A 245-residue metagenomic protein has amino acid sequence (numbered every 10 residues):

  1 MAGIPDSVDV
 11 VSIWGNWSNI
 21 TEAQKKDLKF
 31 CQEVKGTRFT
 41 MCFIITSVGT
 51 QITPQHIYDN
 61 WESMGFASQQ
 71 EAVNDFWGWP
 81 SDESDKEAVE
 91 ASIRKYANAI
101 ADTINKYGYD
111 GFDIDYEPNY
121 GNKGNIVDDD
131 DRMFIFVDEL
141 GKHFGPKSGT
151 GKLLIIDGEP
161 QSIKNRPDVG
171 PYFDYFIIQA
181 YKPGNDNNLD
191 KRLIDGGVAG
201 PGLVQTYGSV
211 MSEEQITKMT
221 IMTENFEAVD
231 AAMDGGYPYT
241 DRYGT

Functional and structural regions predicted by a protein language model:
M1-D234: Chitinase-like catalytic core of GlcNAc-active glycosidases
D230-A231, G236-T245: Hydrophilic extracytoplasmic domains
